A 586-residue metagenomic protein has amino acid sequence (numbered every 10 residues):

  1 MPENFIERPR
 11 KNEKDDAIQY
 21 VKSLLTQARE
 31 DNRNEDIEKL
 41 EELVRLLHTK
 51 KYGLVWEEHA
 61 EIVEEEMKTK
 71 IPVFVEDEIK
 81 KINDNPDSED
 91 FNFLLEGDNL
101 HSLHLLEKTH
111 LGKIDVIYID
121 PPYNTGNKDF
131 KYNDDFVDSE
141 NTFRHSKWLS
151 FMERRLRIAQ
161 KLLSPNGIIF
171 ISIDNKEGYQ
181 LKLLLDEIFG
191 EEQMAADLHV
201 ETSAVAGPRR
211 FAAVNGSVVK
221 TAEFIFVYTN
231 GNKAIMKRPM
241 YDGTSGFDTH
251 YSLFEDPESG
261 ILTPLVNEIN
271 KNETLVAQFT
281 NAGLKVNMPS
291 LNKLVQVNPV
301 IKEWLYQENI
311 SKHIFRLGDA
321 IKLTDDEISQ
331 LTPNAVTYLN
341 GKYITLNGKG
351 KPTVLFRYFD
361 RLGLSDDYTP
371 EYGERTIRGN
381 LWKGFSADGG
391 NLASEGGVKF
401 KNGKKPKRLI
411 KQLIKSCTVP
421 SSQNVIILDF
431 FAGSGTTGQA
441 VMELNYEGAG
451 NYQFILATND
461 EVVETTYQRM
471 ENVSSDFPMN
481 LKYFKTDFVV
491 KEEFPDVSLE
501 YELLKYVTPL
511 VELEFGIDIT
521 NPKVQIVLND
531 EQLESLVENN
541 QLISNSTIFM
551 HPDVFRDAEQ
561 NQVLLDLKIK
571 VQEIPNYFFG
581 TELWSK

Functional and structural regions predicted by a protein language model:
M1-Y118, G126-H145, R154, A320-D326 (+3 more regions): DnaQ-like (DEDDh/DEDDy) 3′-5′ exonuclease domain used for proofreading and 3′-end trimming on nucleic acids
I82-N85, G97-L100, H104-I168, K176 (+7 more regions): SAM-dependent methyltransferase catalytic-core segment centered on the flexible catalytic loop and adjoining short
L95-G97, G396-L409: Conserved SAM-binding loop and adjacent beta-strand
I119-K128, R375-D388, P406, I410-S416: Glycine-rich, acidic and aromatic/proline-enriched surface loops and short helix-turn segments that act as binding
N141-H145, L149, G178, K407-D476: Conserved S-adenosyl-L-methionine
M152, P165-N166, N175-D242: Signature of N6-adenine DNA methyltransferases within the class I
N215-V218, A222-F224, T229-G396: Active-site-adjacent helix-turn-beta-strand microarchitecture at beta-sheet edges that either contains or buttresses
E443-K586: PRPP-dependent phosphoribosyltransferase catalytic core
